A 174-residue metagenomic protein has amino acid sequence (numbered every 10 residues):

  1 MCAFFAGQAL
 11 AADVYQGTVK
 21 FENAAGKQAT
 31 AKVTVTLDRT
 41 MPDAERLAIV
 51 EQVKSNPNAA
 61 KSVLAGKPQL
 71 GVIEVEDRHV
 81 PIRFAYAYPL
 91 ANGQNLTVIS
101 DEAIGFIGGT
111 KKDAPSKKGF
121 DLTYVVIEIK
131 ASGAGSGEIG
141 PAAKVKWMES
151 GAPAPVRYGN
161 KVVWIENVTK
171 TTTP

Functional and structural regions predicted by a protein language model:
F4-A11: Sec/Tat signal peptide C-region and signal peptidase I cleavage site
D13-P174: Long, low-hydrophobicity ectodomains and other hydrophilic envelope-associated domains
